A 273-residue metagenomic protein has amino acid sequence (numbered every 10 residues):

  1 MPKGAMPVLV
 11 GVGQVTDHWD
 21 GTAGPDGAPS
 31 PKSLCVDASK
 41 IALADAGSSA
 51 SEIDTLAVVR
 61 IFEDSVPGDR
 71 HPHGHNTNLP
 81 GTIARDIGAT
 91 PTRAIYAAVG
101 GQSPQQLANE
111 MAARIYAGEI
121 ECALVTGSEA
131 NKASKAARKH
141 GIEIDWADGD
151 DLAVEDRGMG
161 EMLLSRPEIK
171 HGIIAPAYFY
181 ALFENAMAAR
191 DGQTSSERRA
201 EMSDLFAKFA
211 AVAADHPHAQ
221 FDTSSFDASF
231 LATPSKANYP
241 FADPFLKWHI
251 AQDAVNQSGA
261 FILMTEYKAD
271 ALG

Functional and structural regions predicted by a protein language model:
M1-K32, I41, D151-K170, N185 (+3 more regions): Condensing-enzyme catalytic core mediating Claisen C-C bond formation in acyl metabolism
G4-P7, S51-D54, T90-T92, A117-A123 (+2 more regions): Short coil/turn connectors at secondary-structure junctions
K40-D54, D270-A271: Phosphate/pyrophosphate-binding loops at sites that engage ATP/ADP/AMP, CoA/4′-phosphopantetheine, polyphosphate
D45-S48, T82-A84, T92, T194-L205: Alpha/propeptide regions of enzymes that mature by internal proteolysis
L56-S65: Acidic helix-start/capping segments at beta-turn-to-alpha-helix junctions
S65-C122, T126-K135, G141-L164, K170-I173 (+3 more regions): Conserved catalytic cysteine-centered active-site region of acyl-thioester-dependent Claisen-condensing enzymes
A98-E129, I174-H216, F261-K268: Active-site-proximal alpha-helical scaffold in enzymes
H171, E197-A211, D215-L246, Q252-A254: Polyanion-binding loop/helix "lid" in catalytic or ligand-binding cores
